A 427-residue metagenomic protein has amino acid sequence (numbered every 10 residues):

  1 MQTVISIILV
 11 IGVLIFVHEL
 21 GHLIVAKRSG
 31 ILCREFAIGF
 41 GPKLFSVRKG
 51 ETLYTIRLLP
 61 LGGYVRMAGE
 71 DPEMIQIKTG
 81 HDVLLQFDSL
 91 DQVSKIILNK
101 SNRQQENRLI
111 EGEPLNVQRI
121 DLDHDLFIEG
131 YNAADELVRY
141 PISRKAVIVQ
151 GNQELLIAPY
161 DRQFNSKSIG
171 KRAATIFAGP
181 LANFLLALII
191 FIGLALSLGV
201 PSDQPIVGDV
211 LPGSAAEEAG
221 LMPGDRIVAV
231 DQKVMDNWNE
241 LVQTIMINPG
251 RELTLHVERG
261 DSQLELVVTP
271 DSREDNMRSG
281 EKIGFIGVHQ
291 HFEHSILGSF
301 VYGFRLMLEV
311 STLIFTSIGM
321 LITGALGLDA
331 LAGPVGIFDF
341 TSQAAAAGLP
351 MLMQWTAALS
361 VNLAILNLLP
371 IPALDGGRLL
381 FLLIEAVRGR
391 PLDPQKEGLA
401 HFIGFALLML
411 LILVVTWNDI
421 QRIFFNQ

Functional and structural regions predicted by a protein language model:
Q2-G69, E154-P212, L352, L399-G404 (+1 more regions): Internal alpha-helical transmembrane segments
T3-Q86, K100-G151, L155, G224 (+1 more regions): Small-residue-rich helix-interface/hinge motifs
E73-V93, Q204-V207, I420-Q427: Hydrophobic alpha-helical transmembrane segments and immediately flanking/interface helices in integral membrane
V149-G170, L198-D203, D209-L211, E258 (+4 more regions): Functional transmembrane alpha-helices
P180-L185, Q354-L368, L374: Pore domain of cation channels
A216-W238, M307: Conserved PDZ fold ligand-binding element
A229-T254: PDZ domains, with a preference for the canonical peptide-binding region formed by the helix
L368-F424: C-terminal transmembrane helix pair
